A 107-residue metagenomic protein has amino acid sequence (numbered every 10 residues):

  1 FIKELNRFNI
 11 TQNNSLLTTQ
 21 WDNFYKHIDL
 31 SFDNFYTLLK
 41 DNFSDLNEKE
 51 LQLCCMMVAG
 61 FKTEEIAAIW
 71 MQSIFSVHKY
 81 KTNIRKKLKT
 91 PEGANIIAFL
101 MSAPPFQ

Functional and structural regions predicted by a protein language model:
F1-N13: Amphipathic helix-loop-helix modules that constitute alpha-helical solenoid scaffolds
I10, N14-Q107: Cytosolic nucleotide-binding catalytic cores of signal-transduction proteins
